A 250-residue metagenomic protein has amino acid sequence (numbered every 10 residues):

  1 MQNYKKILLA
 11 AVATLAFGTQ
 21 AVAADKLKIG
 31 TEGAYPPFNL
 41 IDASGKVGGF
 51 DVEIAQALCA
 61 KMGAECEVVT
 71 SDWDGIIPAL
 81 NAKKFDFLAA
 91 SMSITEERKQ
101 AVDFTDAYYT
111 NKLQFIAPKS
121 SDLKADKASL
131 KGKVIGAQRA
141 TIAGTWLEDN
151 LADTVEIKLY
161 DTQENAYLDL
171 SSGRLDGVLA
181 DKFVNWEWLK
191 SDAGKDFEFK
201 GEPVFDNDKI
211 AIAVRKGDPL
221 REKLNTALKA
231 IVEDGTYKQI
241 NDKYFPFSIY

Functional and structural regions predicted by a protein language model:
A24-S91, D234: Extracytoplasmic small-molecule ligand-binding "clamshell" domains of the periplasmic binding protein/Venus flytrap
G33, T110-A117, K182, W186 (+2 more regions): Periplasmic-binding protein-like
E53-K61, S120-S121, A128-S129, K133-V134 (+2 more regions): Extended ligand-binding regions for polar small-molecule ligands
A60, V69-T70, D74-F87, A101-D103 (+3 more regions): Short helices/loops that flank or line small-molecule/ion binding pockets
A64, S93-I94, F104-T154: A conserved helix-loop-strand patch within extracytoplasmic ligand-binding domains of the periplasmic binding
E65, I142-K158, F197-G201, L228-Y250: Ligand-binding clefts/hinges and TM-proximal coupling segments of bilobed small-molecule sensing domains
E65-D72, A137, V155-Q163, E202: Short beta-strand-to-loop elements that line the ligand-binding cleft of bilobed periplasmic-binding protein-like
G75, A90-Q100, E148-D149, D176-D206: A ligand-binding cleft/hinge motif common to bilobed small-molecule-binding domains
